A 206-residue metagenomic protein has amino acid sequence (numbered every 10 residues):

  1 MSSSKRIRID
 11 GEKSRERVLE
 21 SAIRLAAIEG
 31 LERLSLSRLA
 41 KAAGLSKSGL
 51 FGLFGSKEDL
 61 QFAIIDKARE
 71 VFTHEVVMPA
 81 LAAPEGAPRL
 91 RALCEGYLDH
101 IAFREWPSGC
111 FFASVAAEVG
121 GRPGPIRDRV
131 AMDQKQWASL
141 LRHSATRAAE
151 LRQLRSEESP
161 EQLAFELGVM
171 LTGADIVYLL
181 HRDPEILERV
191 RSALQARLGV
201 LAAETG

Functional and structural regions predicted by a protein language model:
M1-E29, R33-A42, D59-F62: Basic, helix-initiating cap at the start of DNA-binding domains
A43-F54: Short hydrophobic/aromatic patch on the recognition helix
F54, D59-A68: Alpha-helical DNA-contacting segments of helix-turn-helix folds
A63, V77-S108, P160-L167: Hydrophobic alpha-helical connector segments
T73, P88-R91, G124-E150, Q162-F165: Amphipathic alpha-helical packing segments from all-alpha helical-bundle domains
R89, R104-P125: Amphipathic alpha-helical segments used for helix-helix packing
H100-F103, R147, L167-E185, R197-G206: Amphipathic C-terminal alpha-helical segment
S108, A113, E158-V177, A193-R197: Hydrophobic alpha-helical segments that form the core of small-molecule binding pockets and/or dimer interfaces
